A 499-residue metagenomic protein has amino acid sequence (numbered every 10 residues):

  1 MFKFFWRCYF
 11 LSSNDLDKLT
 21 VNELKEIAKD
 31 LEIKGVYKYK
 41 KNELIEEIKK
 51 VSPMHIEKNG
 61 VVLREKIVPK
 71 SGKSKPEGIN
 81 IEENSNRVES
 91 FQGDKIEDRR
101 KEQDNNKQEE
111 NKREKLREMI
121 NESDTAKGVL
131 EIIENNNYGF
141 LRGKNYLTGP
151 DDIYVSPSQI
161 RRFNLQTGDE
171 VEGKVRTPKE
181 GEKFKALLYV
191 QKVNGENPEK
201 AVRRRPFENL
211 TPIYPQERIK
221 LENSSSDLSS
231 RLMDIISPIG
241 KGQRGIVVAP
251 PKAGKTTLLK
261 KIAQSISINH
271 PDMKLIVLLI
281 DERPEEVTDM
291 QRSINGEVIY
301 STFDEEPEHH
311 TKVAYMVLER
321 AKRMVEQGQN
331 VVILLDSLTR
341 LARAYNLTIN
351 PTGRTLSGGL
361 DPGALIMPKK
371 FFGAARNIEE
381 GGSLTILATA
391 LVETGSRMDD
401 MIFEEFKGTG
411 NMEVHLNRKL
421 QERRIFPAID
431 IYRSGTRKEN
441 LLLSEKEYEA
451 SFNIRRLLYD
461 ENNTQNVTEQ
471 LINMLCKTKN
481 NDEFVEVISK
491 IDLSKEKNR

Functional and structural regions predicted by a protein language model:
M1-N121, Y146: Charged, low-complexity terminal tails
S74, E102-D104, Q108, R113-E114 (+10 more regions): RNA-contacting regions in translation and RNA-metabolism proteins, encompassing KH/S1 modules where present
K95-R203: N-terminal "pre-motor" subdomain/linker immediately upstream of P-loop NTPase catalytic cores
I120-A126, L228-L232, V317-K322, F371: Phosphate-interacting basic helix/loop segments used at nucleotide- and nucleic-acid interfaces
E122-D124, I132-N137, L147-G149, L165-D169 (+10 more regions): Short flexible coil/turn linkers enriched for glycine and charged/polar residues that connect secondary-structure
T177-V247, A253: P-loop NTP-binding catalytic core
S225-E282, L318: P-loop NTPase nucleotide-binding module
I262-I266, D272-R499: P-loop NTPase catalytic core
